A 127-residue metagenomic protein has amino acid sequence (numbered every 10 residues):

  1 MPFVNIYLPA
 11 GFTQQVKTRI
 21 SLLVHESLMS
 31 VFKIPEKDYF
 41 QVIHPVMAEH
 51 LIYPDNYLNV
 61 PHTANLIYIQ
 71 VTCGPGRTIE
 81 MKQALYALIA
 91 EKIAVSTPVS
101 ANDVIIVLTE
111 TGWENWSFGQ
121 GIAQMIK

Functional and structural regions predicted by a protein language model:
M1-K127: Interaction-mediating elements
